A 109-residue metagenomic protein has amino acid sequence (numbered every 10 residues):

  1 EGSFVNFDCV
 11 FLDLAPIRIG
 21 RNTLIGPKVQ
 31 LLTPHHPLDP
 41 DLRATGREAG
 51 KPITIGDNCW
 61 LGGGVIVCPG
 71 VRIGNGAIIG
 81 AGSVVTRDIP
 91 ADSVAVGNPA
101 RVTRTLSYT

Functional and structural regions predicted by a protein language model:
F4-R72, N98-A100, R104-Y108: Flexible, glycine/small-residue-enriched loop-and-beta-strand segment within the central core of proteins
R18, G56, W60, I78-G80 (+2 more regions): A generic "structured core" feature
R72-G74, D88-I89: Extended beta-solenoid/beta-helix repeat architectures
P90-A91, V96-P99: Acidic, glycine-centered active-site loop in nucleotide-sugar glycosyltransferases
